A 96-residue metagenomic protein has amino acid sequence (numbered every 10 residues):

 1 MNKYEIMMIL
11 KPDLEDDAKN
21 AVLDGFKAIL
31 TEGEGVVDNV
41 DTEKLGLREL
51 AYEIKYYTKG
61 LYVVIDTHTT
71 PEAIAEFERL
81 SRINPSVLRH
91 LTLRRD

Functional and structural regions predicted by a protein language model:
M1-G60, H68-D96: Long, contiguous binding/interaction regions
I65: S-adenosyl-L-methionine
